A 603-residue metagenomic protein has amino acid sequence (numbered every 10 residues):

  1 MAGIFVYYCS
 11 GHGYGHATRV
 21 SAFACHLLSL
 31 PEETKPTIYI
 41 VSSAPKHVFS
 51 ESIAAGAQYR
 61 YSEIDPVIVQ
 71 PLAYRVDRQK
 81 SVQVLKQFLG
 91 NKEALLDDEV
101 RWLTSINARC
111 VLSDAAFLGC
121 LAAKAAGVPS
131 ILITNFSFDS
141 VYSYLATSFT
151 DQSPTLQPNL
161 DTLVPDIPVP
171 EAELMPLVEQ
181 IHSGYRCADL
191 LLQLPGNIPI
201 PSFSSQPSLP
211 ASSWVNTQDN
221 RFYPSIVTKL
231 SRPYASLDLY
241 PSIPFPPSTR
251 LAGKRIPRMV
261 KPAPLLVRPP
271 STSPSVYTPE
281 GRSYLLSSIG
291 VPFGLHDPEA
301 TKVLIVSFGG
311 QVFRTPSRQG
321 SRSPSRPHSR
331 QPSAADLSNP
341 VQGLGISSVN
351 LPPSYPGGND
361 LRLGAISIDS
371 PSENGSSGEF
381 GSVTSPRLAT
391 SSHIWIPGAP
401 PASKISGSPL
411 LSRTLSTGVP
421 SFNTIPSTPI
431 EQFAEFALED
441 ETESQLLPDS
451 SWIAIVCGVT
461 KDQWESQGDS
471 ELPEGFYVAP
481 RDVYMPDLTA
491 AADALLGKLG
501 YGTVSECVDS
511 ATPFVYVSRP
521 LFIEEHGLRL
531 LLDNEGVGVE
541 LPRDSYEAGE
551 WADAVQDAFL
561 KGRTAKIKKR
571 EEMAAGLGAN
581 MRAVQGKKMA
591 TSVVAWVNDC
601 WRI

Functional and structural regions predicted by a protein language model:
M1-A55: N-terminal subdomain of nucleotide-sugar transferases
E32-K92: Conserved nucleotide-sugar phosphate-binding/catalytic loop shared by glycosyltransferases and other
L72-C110, F117-L118, N159-E173: Conserved nucleotide-sugar donor-binding subdomain of glycosyltransferases
L96, R387-A389, P400-F433, I455-S505: Donor nucleotide-activated moiety binding/catalytic core segment of transferases that use nucleotide-activated donors
C110-A115, D482-H526: A donor-sugar binding/catalytic signature common to diverse glycosyltransferases and related nucleotide-sugar
L156-L438: A nucleotide-sugar donor-handling region in carbohydrate enzymes
G502-I567: Catalytic binding pocket for nucleotide-activated donors in carbohydrate/polymer assembly enzymes
A548-I603: C-terminal amphipathic helix plus adjacent low-complexity, charged tail appended to glycosyltransferase catalytic
